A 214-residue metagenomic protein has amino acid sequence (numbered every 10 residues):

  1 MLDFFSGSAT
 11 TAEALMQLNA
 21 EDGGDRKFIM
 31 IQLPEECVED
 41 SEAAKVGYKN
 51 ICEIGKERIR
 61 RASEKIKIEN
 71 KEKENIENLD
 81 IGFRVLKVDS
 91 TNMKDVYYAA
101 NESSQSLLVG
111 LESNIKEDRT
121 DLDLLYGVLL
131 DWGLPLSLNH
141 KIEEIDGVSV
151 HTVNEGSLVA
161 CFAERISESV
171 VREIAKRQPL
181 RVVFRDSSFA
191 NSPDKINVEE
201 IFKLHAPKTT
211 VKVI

Functional and structural regions predicted by a protein language model:
M1-L18, L129: A phosphate-binding catalytic loop at a beta-strand-loop-alpha-helix junction that coordinates phosphoryl groups
L18-I214: Accessory, often C-terminal, charged low-complexity segments
